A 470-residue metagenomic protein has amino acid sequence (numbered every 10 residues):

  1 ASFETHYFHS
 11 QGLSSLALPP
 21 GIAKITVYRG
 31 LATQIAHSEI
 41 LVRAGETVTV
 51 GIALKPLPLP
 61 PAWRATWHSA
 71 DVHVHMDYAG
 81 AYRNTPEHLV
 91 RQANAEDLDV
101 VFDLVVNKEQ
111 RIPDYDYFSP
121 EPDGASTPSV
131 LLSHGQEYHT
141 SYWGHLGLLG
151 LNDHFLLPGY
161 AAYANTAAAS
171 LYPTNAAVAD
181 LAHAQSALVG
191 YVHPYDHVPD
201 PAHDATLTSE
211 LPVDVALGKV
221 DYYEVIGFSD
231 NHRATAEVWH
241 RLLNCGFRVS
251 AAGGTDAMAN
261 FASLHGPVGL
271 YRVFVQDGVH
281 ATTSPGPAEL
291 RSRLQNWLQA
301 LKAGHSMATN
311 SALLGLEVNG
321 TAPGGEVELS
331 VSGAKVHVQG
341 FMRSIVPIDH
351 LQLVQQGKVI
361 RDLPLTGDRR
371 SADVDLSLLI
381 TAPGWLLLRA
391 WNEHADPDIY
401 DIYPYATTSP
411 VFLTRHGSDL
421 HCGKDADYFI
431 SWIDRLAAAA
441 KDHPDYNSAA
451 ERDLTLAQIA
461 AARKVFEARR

Functional and structural regions predicted by a protein language model:
A1-A17, I22-G51, K55-A62, H240 (+2 more regions): C-terminal functional module detector
A32, W67-A262, P287: Catalytic cores of extracellular degradative/oxidative enzymes
